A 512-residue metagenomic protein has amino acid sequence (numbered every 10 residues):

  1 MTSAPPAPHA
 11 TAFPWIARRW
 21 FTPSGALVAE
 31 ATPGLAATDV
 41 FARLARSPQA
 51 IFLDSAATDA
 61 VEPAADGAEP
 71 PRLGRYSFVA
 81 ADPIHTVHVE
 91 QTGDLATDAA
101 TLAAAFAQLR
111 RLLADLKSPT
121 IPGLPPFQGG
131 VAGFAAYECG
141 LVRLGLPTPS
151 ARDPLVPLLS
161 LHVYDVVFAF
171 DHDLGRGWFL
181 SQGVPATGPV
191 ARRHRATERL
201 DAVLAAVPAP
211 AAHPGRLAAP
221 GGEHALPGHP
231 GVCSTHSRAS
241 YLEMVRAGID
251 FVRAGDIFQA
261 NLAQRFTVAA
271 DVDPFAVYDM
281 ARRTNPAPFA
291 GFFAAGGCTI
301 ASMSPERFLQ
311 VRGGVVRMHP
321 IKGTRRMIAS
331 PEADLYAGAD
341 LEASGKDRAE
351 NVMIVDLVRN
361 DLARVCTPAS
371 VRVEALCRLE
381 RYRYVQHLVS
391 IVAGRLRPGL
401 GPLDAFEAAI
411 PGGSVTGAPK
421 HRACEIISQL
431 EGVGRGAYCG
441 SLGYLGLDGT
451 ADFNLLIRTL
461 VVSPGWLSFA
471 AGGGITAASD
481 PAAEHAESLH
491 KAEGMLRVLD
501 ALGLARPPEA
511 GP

Functional and structural regions predicted by a protein language model:
T2-P512: Extended alpha-helical targeting/anchoring segments, especially N-terminal organellar/secretory targeting helices
